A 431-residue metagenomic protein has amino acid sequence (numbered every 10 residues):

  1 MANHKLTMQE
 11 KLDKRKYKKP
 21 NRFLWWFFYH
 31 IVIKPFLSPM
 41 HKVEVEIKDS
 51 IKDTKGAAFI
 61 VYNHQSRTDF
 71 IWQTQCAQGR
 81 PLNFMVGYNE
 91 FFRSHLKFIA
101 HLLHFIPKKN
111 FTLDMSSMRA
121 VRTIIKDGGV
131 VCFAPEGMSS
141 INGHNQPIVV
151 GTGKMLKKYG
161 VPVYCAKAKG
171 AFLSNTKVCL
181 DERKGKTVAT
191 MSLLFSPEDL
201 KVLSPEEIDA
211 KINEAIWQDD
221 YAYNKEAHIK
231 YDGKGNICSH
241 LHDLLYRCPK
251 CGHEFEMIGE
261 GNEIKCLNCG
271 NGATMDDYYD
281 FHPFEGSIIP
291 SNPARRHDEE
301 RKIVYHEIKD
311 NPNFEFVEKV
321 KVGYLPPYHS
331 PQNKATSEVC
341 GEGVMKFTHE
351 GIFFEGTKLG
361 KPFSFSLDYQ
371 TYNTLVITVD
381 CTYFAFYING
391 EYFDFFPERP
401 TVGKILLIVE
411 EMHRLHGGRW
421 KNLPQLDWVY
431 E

Functional and structural regions predicted by a protein language model:
M1-T7, E355-T357: Soluble, non-transmembrane catalytic domains of enzymes that act on hydrophobic metabolites at membranes
E10-I33: Helix-enriched interaction subdomains in cytosolic or periplasmic regions, typified by TIR/SEFIR signaling/NADase cores
R22, W26, L37-A210, A227-I229 (+9 more regions): Soluble catalytic domains of membrane acyltransferases
I99, P205-D220, T401-G417: Short amphipathic C-terminal alpha-helix that caps PH/PH-like domains
I229-S287: Cys/His-rich short segments
T274-G351: Long, charge-rich boundary regions
Y328-T382, D394-F396: Phosphoinositide-binding peripheral membrane targeting modules
L367-E431: Acidic, Ser/Thr- and proline-rich intrinsically disordered linker/docking segments of eukaryotic scaffolds
